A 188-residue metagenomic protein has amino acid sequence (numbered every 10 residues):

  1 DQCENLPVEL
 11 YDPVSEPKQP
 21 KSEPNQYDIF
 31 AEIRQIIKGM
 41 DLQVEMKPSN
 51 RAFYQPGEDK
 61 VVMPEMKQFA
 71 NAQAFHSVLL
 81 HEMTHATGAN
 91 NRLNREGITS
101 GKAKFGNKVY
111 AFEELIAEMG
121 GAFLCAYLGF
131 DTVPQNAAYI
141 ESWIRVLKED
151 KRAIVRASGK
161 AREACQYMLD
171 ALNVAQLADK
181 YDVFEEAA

Functional and structural regions predicted by a protein language model:
D1-A70: Contiguous, non-catalytic segments that form substrate-binding/exosite surfaces or channel walls
I29, H76, E113-I116, A157: Hydrophobic (often cysteine-bearing) scaffold residues that line and stabilize catalytic clefts of nucleotide/cofactor
I36, M83, G120-L124: Residues within well-ordered alpha helices
V61-V78, N107-F112: Short pre-active-site segment immediately N-terminal to the catalytic Zn-binding motif
Q73, G88-L115, P134-S142: Post-HEXXH active-site segment of zinc metalloproteases
S77-N90, A117: Active-site recognition of the HExxH zinc-binding catalytic motif
A111-Y127: An active-site-proximal "capping" alpha-helix that borders the catalytic cofactor pocket
A122-A188: Long, well-structured alpha-helical subdomains associated with metal-dependent extracellular/ecto-lumenal hydrolases
